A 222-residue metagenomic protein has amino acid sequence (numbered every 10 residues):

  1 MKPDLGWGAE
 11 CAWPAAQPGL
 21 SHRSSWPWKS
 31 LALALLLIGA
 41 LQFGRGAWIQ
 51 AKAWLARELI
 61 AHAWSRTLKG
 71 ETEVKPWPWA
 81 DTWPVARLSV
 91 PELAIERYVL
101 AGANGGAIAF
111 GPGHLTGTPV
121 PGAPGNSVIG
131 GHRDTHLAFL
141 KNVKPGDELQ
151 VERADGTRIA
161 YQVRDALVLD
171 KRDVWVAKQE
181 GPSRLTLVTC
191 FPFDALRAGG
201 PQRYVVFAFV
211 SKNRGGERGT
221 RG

Functional and structural regions predicted by a protein language model:
M1-G6, G19-S21, A47, R57 (+1 more regions): Intrinsically disordered, low-complexity regions enriched in Ser/Pro/Gly/Gln/His and often acidic
P3, W7-A12, A16, L20-S25 (+1 more regions): Short, basic, low-complexity termini and linkers enriched in Ser/Thr/Gly/Pro that act as targeting/leader peptides
K29-G215, G219-G222: Solvent-exposed, non-transmembrane regions of membrane-associated and secreted proteins
